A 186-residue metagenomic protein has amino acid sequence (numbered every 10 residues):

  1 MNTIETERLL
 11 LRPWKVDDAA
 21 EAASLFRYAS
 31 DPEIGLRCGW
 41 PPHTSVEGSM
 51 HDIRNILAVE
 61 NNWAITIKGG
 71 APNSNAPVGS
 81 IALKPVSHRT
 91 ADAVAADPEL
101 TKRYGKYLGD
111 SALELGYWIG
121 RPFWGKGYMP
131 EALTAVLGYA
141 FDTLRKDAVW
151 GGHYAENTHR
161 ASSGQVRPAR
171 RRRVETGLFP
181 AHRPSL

Functional and structural regions predicted by a protein language model:
M1-L36, T66-L186: Acyl-donor (CoA/ACP) binding surface of acyl/acetyltransferases
E33-R54: Conserved GNAT-fold acetyl-CoA-binding loop/helix
V46-H51, N62-A64, G127, G151: Low-complexity, flexible helical/coil segments
I53-K68, G79: A short helix-loop-beta-strand connector motif used in the catalytic cores of GNAT acetyltransferases and, in some
